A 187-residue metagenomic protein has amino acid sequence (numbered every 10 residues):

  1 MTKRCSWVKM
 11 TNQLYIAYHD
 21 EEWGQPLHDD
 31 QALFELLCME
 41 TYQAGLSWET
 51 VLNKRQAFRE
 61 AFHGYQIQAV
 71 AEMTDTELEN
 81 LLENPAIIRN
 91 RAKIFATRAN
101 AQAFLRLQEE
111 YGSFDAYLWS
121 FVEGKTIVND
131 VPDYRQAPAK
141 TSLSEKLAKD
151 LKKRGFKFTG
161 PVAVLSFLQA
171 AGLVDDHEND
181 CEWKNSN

Functional and structural regions predicted by a protein language model:
M1-N187: HhH-family (HhH-GPD) DNA N-glycosylase catalytic core used in base-excision repair
